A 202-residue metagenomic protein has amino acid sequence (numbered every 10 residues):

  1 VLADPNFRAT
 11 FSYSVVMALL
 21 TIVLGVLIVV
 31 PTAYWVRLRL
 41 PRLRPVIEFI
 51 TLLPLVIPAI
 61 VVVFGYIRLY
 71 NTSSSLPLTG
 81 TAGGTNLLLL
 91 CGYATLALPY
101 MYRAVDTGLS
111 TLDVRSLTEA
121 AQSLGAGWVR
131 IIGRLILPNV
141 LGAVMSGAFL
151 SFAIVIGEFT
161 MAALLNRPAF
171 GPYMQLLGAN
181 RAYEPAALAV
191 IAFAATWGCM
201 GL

Functional and structural regions predicted by a protein language model:
V1-A3, L165-G178: Short hydrophobic, aromatic-rich alpha-helical segments embedded in or entering the lipid bilayer of multi-pass
L2-S110, L135, N139-F159, L164-N166 (+1 more regions): Membrane-water interface segments at the C-terminal ends of transmembrane alpha-helices in multi-pass inner-membrane
D106-T118, W128: Membrane-helix/interface signature in polytopic inner-membrane proteins
A120-A121, I131, M174: Hydrophobic positions on the alpha-helical face of helix-turn-helix-like DNA-binding modules
L124-G125, P138: Glycine/proline-centered hinge or cleavage motifs at structural transition points of membrane proteins
G125-A126, I191: A short, basic/aromatic helix-end/turn motif that makes direct DNA contacts
V129-R130, N139: Hydrophobic alpha-helical bundles that form the membrane domains of multi-pass transporters
